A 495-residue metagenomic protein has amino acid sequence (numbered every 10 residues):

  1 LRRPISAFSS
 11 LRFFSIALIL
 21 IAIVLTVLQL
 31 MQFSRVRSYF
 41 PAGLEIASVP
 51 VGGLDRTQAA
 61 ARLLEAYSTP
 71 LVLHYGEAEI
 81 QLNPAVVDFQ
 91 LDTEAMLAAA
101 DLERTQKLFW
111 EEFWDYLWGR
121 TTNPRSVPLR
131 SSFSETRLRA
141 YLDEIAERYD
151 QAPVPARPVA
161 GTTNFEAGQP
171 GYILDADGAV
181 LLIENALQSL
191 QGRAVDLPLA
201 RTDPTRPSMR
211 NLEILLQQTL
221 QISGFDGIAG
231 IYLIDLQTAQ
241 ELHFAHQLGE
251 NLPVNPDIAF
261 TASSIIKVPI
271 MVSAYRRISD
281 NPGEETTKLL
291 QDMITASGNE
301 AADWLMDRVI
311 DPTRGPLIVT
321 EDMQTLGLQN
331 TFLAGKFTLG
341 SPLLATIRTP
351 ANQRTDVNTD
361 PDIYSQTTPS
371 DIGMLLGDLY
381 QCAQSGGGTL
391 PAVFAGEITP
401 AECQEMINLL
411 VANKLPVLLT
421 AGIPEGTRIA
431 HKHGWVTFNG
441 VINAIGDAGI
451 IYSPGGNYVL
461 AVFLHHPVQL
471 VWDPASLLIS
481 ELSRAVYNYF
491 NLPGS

Functional and structural regions predicted by a protein language model:
R2-H246: Surface-exposed, secretory/extracytoplasmic low-complexity segments enriched in Ser/Thr/Asn/Gly/Pro
L44-G52, T122-S132, F165-L174, R201-P207 (+8 more regions): Second-shell loop/turn segments in exported
Q58, R62, R137-A140, E144 (+15 more regions): Extracytoplasmic/secreted proteins, especially bacterial periplasmic and envelope-associated proteins
L64-S68, T105, D143-D150, E184 (+12 more regions): Sec-exported extracytoplasmic/periplasmic mature domains
N211, D226-G230, E285-S370, G377-Q381 (+2 more regions): Active-site-adjacent helix/loop patches that line small-molecule binding or acyl-intermediate pockets
S223, A259, Y364-T367, M374-S495: Structured C-terminal helix/loop/strand segments within mature extracytoplasmic catalytic/sensor domains
I234-Q237, A245-Q247, A274, I294-S297 (+6 more regions): Active-site-proximal beta-strand/loop segments in catalytic clefts of secreted hydrolases
A239, I258-P282, M293, L460: Active-site SXXK
